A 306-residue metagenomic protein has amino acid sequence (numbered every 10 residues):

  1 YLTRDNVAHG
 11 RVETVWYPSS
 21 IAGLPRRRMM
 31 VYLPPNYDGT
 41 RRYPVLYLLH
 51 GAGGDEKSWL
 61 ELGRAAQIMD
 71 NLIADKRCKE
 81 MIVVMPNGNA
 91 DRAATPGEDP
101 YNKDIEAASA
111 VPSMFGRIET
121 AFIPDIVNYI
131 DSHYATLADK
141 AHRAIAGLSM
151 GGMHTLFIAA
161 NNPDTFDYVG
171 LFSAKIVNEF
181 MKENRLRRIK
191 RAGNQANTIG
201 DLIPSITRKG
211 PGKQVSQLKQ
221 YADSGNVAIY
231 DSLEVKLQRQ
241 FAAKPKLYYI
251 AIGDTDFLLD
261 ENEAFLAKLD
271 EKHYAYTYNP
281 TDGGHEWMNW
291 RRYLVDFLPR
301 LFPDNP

Functional and structural regions predicted by a protein language model:
Y1-P306: Non-catalytic cap/lid and distal C-terminal segments of serine-dependent acyl enzymes
